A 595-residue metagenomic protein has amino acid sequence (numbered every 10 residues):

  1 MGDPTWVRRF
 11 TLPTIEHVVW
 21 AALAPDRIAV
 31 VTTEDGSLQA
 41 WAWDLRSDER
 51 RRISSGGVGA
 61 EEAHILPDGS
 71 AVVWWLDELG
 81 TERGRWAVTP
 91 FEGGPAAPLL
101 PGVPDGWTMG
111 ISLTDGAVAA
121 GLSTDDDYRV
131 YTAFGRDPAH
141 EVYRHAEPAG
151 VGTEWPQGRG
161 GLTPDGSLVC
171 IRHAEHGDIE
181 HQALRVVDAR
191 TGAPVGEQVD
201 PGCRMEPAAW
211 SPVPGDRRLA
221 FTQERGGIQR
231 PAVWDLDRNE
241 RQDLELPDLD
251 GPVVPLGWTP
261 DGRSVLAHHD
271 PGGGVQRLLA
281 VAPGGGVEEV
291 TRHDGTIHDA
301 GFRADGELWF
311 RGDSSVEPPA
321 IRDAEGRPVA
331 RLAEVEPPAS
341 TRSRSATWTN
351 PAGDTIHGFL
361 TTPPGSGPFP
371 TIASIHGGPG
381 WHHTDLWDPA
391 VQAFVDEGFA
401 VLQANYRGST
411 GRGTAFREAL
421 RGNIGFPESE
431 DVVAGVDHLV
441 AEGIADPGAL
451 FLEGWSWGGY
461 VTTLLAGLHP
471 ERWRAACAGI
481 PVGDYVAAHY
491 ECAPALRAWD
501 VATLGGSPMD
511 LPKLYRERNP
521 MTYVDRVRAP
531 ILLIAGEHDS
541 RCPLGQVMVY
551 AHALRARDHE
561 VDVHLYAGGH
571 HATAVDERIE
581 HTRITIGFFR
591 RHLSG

Functional and structural regions predicted by a protein language model:
T5-R9, P13-W20, L38, E61-E62 (+14 more regions): Non-catalytic accessory segments flanking enzyme active sites
L23-P25, P67-D68, L113-D115, P164-D165 (+3 more regions): Residue-level detector of Asp-centered blade-edge/turn motifs that repeat once per structural unit in beta-propeller
R27-V31, A71-W75, V118-L122, L168-R172 (+3 more regions): Residue position within the beta-strands of beta-propeller blades
D44-D48, P90-G94, F134-P138, D188-G192 (+3 more regions): Short loop/turn segments that connect beta-strands within beta-propeller blades
E49-V88, A96-D105: Blade-loop segments of beta-propeller domains
I171-G257: Beta-propeller domains
V335-W455, Y490-A498: Cap/lid segment of the alpha/beta-hydrolase catalytic domain
Y406-G595: Active-site-proximal cap/loop segments of hydrolase catalytic domains
